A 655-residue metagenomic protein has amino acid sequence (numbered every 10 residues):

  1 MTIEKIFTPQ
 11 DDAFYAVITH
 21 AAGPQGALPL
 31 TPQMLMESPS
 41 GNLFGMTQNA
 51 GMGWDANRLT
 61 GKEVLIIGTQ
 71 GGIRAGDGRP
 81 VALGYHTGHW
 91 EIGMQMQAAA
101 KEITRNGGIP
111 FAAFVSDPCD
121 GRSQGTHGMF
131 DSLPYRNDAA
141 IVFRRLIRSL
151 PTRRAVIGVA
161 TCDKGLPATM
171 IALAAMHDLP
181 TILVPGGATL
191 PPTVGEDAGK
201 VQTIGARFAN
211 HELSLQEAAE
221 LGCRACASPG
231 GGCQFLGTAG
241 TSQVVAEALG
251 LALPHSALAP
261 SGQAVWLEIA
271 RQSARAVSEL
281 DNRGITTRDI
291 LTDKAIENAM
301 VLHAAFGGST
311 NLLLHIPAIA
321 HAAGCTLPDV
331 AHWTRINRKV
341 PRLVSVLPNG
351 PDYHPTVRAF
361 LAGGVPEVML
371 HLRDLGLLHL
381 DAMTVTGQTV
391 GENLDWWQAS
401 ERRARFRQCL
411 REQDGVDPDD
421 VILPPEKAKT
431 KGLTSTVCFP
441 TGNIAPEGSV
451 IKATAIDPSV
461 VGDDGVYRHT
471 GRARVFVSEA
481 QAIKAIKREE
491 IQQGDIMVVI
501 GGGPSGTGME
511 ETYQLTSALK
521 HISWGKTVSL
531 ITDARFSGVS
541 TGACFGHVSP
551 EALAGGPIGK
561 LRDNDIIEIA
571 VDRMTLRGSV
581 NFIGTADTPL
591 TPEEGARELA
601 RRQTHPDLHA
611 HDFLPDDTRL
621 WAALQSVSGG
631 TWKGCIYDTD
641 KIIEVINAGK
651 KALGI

Functional and structural regions predicted by a protein language model:
M1-Y85, F114, G121, H127-G128 (+4 more regions): Catalytic or ion-coupling anion/metal-binding cores of large enzyme and transporter domains
I66-I67, G76, S149-T169, L183-V184: A short, small-residue-rich loop immediately preceding and capping a beta-strand
T69, I73, T87-A113, P118: Low-complexity, highly charged intrinsically disordered N-terminal segments that act as targeting/localization
W90, L133-D138, F476-V477, E510: Conserved phosphate-coordination/catalytic loops
A99, T169, I316: Aromatic/hydrophobic pocket-lining residues that form π-stacking "cages" and hydrophobic walls in ligand
G121-A139: Charged, often glycine-rich, active-site loop that binds/positions anionic groups
A139-P151: Short, well-structured alpha-helical segments in soluble
I141-R144, V156, A160, K164-M170 (+2 more regions): Glycine-rich anion-binding loops of enzyme active sites
